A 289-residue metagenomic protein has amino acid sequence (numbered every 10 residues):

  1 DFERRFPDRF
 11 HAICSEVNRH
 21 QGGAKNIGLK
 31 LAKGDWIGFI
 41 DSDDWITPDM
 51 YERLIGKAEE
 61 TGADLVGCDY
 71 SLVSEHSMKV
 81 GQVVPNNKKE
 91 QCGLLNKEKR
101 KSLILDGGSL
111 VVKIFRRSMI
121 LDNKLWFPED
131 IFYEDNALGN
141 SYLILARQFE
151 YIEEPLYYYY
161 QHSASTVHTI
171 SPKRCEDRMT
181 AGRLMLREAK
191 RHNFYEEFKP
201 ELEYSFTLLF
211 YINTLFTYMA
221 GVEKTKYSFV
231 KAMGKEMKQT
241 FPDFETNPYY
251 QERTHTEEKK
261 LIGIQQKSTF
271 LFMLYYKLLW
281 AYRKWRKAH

Functional and structural regions predicted by a protein language model:
D1-T180, L184: Nucleotide-sugar donor-binding/catalytic module of glycosyltransferases that assemble extracellular/cell-envelope
F2, F6, F10-C14, F194-F198 (+2 more regions): Extended hydrophobic/Leu-rich segments
Q21, D49, N96, S109 (+6 more regions): General helical secondary-structure elements
A63, G221-H289: Membrane-interface aromatic/basic loop that binds lipid-linked glycans or pyrophosphate carriers, typified by
L156, S163, T207, T269-L271: Alpha-helix N-cap/helix-start and coil->helix boundary motif
L156-H162, T169-E196, I212-F244: Catalytic core of nucleotide-sugar-dependent glycosyltransferases
E201-L215: P-loop NTPase catalytic cores that bind/hydrolyze ATP
